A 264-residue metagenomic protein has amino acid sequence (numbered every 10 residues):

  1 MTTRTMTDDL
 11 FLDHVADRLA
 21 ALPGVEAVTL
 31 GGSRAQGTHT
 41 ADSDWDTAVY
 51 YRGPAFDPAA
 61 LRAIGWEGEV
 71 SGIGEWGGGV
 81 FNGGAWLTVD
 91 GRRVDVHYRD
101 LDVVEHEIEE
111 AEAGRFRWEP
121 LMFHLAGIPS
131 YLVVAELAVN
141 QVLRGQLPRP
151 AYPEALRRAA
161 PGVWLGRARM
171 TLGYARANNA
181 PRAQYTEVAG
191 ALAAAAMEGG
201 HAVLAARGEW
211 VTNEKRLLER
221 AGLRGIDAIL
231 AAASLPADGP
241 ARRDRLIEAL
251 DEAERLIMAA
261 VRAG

Functional and structural regions predicted by a protein language model:
M1-T29: Helical scaffold of the NTase/Pol beta-like nucleotidyltransferase catalytic core
T3-R4, W66-A180: Conserved NTP/Mg2+-binding pocket subregion across the NTase superfamily
T5-D13, T47-A60, A191-A193: A broad, low-specificity signal for short, low-complexity segments enriched in glycine/proline and polar/charged
D13-D17, S33-A35, F81: A generic local structural motif
G32-E67, G83-Y98: Catalytic metal-binding acidic patch
A35, L101-V103, E209-V211: Short, solvent-exposed loop/turn segments at secondary-structure junctions
A138-G264: Conserved nucleotidyltransferase catalytic core and NTase-mimicking acidic/glycine-rich helix/loop elements in nucleic
